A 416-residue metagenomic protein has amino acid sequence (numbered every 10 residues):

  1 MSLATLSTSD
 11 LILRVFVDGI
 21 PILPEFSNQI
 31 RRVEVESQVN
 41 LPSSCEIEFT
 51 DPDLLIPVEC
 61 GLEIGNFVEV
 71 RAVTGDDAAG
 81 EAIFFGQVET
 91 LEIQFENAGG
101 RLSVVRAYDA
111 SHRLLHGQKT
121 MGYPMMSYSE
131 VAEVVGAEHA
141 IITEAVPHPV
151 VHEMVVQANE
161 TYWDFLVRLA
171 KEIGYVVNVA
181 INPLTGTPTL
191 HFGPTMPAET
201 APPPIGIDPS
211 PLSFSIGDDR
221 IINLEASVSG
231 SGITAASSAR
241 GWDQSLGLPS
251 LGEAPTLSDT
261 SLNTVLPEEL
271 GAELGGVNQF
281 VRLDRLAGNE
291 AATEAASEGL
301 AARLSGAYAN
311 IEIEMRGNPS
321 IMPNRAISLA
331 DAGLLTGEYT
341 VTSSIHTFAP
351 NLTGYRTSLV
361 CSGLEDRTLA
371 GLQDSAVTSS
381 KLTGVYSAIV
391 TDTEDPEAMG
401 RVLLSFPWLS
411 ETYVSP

Functional and structural regions predicted by a protein language model:
M1-G117: Assembly/oligomerization scaffold segments
S2-L3, L102-S111, P147-E225, S231: Short beta-strand-centered interaction patches in the first periplasmic/extracellular domains of large envelope
L3-T8, I12, I20, P188 (+2 more regions): Acidic, small/polar-enriched beta strand-loop surface segments
T5, P319-S387, D392: Acidic, low-complexity/disordered segments
E36-E48, A291-A309, L409-P416: Short, basic/aromatic beta-hairpin or loop at an interaction surface
C45-F49, A107, H116-E144, Q157-I181 (+2 more regions): Amphipathic, non-transmembrane alpha-helical segments in extracytoplasmic/periplasmic proteins
F49-V58, G306-R316: Short alpha-helix capping/helix-loop boundary micro-motifs
E92-A107, G186, T347-S362, P396-L404: Short, solvent-exposed secondary-structure boundary/capping segments
